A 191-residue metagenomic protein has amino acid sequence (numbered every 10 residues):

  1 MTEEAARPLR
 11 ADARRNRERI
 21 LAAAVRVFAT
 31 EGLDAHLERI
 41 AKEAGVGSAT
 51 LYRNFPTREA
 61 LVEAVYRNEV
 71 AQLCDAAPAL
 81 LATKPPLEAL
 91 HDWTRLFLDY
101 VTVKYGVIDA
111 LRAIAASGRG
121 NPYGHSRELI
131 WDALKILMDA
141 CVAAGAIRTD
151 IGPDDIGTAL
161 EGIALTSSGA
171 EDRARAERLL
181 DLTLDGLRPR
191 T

Functional and structural regions predicted by a protein language model:
M1-E4, D132, I136-I147, T166-T191: C-terminal peripheral helix-coil segments that are non-catalytic and often amphipathic
M1-E43, A60-E63: Basic, helix-initiating cap at the start of DNA-binding domains
F28, H36-L37, S48, R58 (+3 more regions): Amphipathic alpha-helical segments enriched in hydrophobic/aromatic and basic residues that form the DNA-contacting
G45-F55: Short hydrophobic/aromatic patch on the recognition helix
L61, F97, L160-I163, T183: Short alpha-helical scaffolding segments that buttress acidic/His motifs in well-ordered protein cores
A64, P78-V103: Hydrophobic alpha-helical connector segments
D92, L98-I136, G162-G169: Short secondary-structure transition hinges
